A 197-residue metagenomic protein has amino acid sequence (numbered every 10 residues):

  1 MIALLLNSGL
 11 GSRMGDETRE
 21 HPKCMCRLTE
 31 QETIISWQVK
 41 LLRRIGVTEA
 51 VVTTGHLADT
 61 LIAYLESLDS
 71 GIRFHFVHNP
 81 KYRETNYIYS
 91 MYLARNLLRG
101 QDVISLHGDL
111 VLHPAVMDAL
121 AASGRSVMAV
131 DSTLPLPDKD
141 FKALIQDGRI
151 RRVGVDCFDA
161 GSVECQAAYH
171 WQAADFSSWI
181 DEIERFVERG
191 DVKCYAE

Functional and structural regions predicted by a protein language model:
M1-R19: N-terminal nucleotide-binding beta1-loop-alpha1 segment
E20-S36: Short catalytic helix/loop segments, enriched in acidic residues and glycine and frequently bearing histidine
E32-V52: A short, N-terminal amphipathic alpha-helix
H56-F74: Acidic donor-binding segment of Leloir-type glycosyltransferases
D69-F141, I145: Conserved beta-loop-beta/alpha segment of the NTase-like Rossmann-fold superfamily that binds/positions NTPs
H113-G190: Conserved core of the sugar-phosphate nucleotidyltransferase
G190-E197: An accessory alpha-helical subdomain
